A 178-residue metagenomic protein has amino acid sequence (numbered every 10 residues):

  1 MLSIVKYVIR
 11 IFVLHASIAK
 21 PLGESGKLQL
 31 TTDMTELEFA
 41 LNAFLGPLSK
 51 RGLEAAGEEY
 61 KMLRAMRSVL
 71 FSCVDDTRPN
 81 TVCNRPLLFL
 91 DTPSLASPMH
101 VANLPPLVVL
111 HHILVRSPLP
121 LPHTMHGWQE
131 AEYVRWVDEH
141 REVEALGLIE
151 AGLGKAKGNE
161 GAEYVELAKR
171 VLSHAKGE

Functional and structural regions predicted by a protein language model:
M1-E178: Extended alpha-helical "rod" scaffolds
